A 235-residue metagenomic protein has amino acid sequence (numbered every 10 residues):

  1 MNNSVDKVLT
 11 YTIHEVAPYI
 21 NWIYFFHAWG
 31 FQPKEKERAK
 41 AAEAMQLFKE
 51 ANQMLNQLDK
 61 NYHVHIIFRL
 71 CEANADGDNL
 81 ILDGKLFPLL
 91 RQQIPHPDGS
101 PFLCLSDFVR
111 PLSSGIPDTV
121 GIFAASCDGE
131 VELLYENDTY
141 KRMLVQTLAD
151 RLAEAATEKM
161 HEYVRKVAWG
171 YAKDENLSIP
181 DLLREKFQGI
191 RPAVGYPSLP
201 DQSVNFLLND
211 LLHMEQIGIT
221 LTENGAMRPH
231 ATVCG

Functional and structural regions predicted by a protein language model:
M1-T147, G218-P229: Active-site loops and adjacent core secondary-structure elements that bind or stabilize anionic groups
H65-G77, E158, E162-G235: Compositionally biased, low-complexity/repeat regions
K141-Y163: C-terminal substrate/ligand-recognition segments
